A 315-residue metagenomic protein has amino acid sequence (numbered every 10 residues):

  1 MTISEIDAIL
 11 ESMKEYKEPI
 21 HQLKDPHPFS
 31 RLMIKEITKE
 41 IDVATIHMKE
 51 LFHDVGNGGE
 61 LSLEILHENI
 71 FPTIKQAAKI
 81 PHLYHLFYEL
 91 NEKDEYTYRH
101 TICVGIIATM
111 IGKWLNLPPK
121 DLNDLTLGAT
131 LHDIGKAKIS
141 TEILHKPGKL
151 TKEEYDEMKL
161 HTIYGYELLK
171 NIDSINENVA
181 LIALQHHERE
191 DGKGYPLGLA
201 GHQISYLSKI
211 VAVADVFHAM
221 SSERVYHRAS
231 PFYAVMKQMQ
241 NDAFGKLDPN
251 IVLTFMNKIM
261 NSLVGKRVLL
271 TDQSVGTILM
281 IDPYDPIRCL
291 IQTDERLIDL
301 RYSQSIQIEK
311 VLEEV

Functional and structural regions predicted by a protein language model:
M1-N91, E95-Y96, Q292-V315: Non-catalytic interface/linker regions that flank or bridge core catalytic/transmembrane domains
K93-C103, P119, P147-L160, R224-S230: Active-site metal-coordination segments of metallo-dependent hydrolases
D94-D124, Y164, G201-Q203: Alpha-helical phosphate/pyrophosphate-handling elements in metalloenzyme active cores
V104, D124-I139, D156-V252, N261-L263 (+1 more regions): Alpha-helical scaffolding flanking metal-ion-dependent phosphate/phosphodiester catalytic sites
V268, C289-T293: SH3/SH3-like beta-barrel fold
S274-Y284, C289: Short beta-strand-centered aromatic/proline hotspots
